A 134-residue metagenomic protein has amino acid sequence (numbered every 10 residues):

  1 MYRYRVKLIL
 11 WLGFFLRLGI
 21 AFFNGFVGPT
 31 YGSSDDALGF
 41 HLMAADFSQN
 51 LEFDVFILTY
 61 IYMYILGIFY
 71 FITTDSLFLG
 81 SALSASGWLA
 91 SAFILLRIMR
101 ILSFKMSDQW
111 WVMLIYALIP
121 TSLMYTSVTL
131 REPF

Functional and structural regions predicted by a protein language model:
M1-F22: Start-transfer (signal-anchor) and selected internal transmembrane alpha helices of multi-pass inner/ER membrane
Y2-V6, S76-F78, L102-W111: Membrane-helix interface segments
G13-F14, V112-A117: Short helix- or helix-capping micro-motifs that position conserved polar/aromatic residues at function-defining sites
N24-P29, L66, Y70, T74 (+1 more regions): Membrane-water interface at transmembrane helix exits
V27-M43, E52-I65, T74-D75: Extracytoplasmic catalytic/substrate-binding loops of multi-pass membrane glycan-assembly enzymes
Q49, Y64-L83: Juxtamembrane segments of multi-pass membrane glycosylation machinery that transfer sugars from lipid-linked donors
A82-S103: Transmembrane-helix motifs of polytopic, lipid-linked glycan transferases
S127-E132: Short acidic/glycine- and proline-prone juxtamembrane loop motifs at membrane-interface regions of multi-pass membrane
